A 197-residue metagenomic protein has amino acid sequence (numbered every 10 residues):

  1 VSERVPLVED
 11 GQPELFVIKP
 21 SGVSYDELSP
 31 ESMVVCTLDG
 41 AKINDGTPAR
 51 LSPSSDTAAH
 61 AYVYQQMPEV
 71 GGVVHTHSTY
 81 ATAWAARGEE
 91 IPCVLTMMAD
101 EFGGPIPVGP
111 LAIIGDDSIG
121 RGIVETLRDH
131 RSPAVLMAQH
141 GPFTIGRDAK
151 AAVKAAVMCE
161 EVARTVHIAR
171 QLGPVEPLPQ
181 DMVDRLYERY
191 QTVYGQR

Functional and structural regions predicted by a protein language model:
V1-R197: Glycine-rich flexible loops
